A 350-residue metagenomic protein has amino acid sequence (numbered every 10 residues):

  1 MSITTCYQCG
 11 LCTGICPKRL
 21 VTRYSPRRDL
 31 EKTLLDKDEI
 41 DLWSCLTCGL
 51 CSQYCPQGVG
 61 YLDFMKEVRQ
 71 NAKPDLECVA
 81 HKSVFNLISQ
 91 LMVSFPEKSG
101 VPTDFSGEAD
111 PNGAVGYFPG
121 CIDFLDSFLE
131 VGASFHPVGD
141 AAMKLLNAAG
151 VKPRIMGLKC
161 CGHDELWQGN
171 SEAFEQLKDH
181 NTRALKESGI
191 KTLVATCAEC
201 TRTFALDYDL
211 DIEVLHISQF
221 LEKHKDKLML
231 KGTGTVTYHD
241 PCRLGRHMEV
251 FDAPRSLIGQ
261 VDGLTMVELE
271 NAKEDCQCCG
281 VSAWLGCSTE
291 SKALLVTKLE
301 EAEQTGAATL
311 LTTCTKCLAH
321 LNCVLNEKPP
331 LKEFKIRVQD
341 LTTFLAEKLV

Functional and structural regions predicted by a protein language model:
M1-P26, R246: A broadly conserved sequence feature marking short terminus-proximal activation segments in nucleic acid-centric
I3, R23-C160, D164-A195, T201 (+1 more regions): Iron-sulfur-cluster electron-transfer modules
C6-C12, C48-C51, V281-L285: Cysteine-cluster motifs in flexible loop/terminal segments that predominantly coordinate metals
I15-P17, C55-P56, F204, L321: Cysteine-centered loop/knuckle micro-motif
V115, T233-V236, L310: Conserved hydrophobic helix-helix packing surfaces used for dimerization/oligomerization
F118-G120, T196, H239-P241, T313: Short hydrophobic segments within beta-strands
L125-H216, G245-G259, L264-V350: Cofactor-cradling patches in redox/metallo enzymes
L215-F220, L228, G234-M248, V281: Catalytic cores of enzyme domains
